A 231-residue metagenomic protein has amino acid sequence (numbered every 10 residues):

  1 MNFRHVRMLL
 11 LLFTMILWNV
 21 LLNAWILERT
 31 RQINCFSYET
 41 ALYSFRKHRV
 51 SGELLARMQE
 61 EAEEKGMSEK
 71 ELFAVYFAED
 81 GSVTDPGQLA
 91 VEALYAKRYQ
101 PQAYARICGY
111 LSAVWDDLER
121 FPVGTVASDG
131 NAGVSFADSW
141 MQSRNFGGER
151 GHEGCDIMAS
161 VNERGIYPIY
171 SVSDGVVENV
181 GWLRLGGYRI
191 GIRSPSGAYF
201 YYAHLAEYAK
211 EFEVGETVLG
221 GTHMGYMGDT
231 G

Functional and structural regions predicted by a protein language model:
N2-R98: Cationic-aromatic interfacial patches
V50, E64-K65, Y99, E149 (+3 more regions): Extracytoplasmic/periplasmic, Sec-exported soluble proteins
L89-Y188, G220: Surface-exposed, glycine-biased beta-strand/turn segments
D138, A159, N179, H204-E207 (+1 more regions): A residue-level detector for short acidic-glycine micro-motifs
D156, P168-S171, G191-R193, F200-H204 (+1 more regions): Structural recognition of the beta-strand scaffold that forms the well-ordered cores of secreted hydrolase catalytic
N162, Y170, V180, S196-G221: Short histidine-centered loop motifs in beta-beta connectors
G191-R193, V214-G231: Conserved, short, structured surface segments that act as functional micro-motifs
